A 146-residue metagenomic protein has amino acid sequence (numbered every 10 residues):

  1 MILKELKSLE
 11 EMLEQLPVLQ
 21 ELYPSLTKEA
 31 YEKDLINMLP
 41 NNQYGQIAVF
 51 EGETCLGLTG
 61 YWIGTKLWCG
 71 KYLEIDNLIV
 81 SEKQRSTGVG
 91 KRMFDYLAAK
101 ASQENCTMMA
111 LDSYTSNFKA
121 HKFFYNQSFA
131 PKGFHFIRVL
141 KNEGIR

Functional and structural regions predicted by a protein language model:
E5-G70, V139: Acetyl-CoA-dependent GNAT
Y23, S81, Y114: Residue-level recognition of the GNAT/N-acetyltransferase active site
G45, T107, A130: Short acidic/polar active-site loop segments enriched in Thr and Asp
I47, G57-T59, L73, L78 (+2 more regions): Conserved GNAT-family N-acetyltransferase fold
G64-I75, R85, P131-K132: A conserved beta-turn-beta hairpin within the catalytic core of GNAT-like acetyltransferases that forms part
V80, S86-A99, N126: Conserved acetyl-CoA-binding loop-helix of GNAT-fold acetyltransferases
K91, T115-F134, R138: Conserved active-site alpha-helix within GNAT-family acetyltransferase domains
F94, A101-S113: Conserved GNAT acetyl-CoA-binding A-motif
